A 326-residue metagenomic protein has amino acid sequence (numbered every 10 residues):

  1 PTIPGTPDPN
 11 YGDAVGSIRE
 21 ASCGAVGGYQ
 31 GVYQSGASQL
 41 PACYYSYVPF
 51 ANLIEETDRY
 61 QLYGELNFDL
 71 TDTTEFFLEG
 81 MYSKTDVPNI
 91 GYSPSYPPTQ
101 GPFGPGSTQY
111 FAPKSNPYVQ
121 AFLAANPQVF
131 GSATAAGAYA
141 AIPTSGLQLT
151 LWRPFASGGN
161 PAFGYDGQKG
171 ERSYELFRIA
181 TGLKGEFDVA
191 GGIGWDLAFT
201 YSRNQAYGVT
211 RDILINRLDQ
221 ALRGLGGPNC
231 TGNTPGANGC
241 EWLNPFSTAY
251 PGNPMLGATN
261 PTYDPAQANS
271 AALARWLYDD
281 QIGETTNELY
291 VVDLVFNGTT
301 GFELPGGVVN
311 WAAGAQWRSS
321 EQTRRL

Functional and structural regions predicted by a protein language model:
T2-T57, Y63, D69, T73-L326: Surface-exposed, low-complexity loop segments enriched in small/polar and acidic residues
